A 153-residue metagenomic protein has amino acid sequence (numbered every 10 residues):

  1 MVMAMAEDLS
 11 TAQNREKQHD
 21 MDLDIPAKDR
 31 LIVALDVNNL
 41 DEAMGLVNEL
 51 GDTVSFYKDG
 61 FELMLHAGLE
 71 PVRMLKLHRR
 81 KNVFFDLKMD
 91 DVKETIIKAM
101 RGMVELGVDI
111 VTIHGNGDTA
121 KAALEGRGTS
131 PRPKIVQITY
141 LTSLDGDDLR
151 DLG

Functional and structural regions predicted by a protein language model:
A4-A6, N14-M44: N-terminal amphipathic alpha-helix/helix-capping segment at the start of soluble metabolic enzymes
A27-K28, D91-G153: Conserved anion-binding
L31-L35, Y57-D59, V83-L87, V111-I113 (+1 more regions): Hydrophobic faces of well-ordered beta-strands that scaffold small-molecule active sites in alpha/beta enzyme cores
N38-E49, K93-R101: Short, acidic/polar
E49-K58: Catalytic domains of carbohydrate-active enzymes, especially glycoside hydrolases
G51, V72-L77, L124-S130: Surface-exposed amphipathic alpha-helices with a cationic face
K58-I110: Metabolite-binding pocket within alpha/beta catalytic cores that recognizes anionic/polar moieties
